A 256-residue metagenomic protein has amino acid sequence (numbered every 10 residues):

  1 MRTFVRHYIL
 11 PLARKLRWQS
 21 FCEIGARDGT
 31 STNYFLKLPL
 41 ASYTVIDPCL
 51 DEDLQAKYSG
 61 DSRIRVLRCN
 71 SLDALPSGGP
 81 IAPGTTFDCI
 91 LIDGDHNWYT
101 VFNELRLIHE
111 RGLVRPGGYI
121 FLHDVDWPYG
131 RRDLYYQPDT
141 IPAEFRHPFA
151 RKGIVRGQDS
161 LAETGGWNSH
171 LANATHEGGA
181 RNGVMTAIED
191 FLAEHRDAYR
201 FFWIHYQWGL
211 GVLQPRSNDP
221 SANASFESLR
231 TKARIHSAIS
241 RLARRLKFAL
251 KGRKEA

Functional and structural regions predicted by a protein language model:
M1-L91, D95-A256: A short alpha-helical cap/connector motif
